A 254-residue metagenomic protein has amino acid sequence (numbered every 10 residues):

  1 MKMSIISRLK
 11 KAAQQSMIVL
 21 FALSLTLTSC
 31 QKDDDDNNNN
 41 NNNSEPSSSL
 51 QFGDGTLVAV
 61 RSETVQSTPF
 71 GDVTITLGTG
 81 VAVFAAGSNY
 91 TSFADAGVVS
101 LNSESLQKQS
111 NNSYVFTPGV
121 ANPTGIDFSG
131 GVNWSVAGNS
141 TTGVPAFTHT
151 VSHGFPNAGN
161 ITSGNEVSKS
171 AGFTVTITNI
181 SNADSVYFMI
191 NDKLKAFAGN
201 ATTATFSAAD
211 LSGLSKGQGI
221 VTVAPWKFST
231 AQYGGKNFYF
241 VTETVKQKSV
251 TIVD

Functional and structural regions predicted by a protein language model:
M1-S29: Sec-dependent bacterial lipoprotein signal peptides
L23-T64: Bacterial Sec-dependent N-terminal signal peptides
V73-N89, V167-T174: Short coil/turn motif common to extracellular beta-sandwich-like domains
Y90-G97, T178-D184: Short proline/glycine-enriched turn/loop motifs at strand-loop junctions of beta-rich domains
T117-T124, T203-L211: Exposed aromatic-hydrophobic patches
G125-G143, K216-A231: Short, aromatic- and glycine-rich surface loops/edge beta-strands on solvent-exposed regions
A146-A158, G234-D254: Short beta-strand elements
P156-D210: Short helix-loop boundary/capping segments
